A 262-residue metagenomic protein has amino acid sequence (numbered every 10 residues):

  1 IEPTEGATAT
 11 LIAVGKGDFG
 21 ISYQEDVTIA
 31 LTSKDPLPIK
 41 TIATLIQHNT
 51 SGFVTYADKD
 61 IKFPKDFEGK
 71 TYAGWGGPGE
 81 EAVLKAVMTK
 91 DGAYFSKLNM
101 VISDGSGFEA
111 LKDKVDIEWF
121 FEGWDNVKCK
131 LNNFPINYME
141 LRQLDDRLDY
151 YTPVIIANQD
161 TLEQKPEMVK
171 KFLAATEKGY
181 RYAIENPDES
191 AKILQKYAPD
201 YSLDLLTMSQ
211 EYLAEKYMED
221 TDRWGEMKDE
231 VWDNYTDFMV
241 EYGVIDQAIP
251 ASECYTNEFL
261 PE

Functional and structural regions predicted by a protein language model:
I1-D104, F108-F120, D149: Short, glycine-/small- and polar/acidic-enriched structural segments that line small-molecule recognition paths
L11, G15-D18, A30-S33, K70 (+6 more regions): Structured segments of extracytoplasmic/periplasmic soluble domains in secreted or envelope-associated proteins
E25, S106-A198: Pocket-lining segment of extracytoplasmic ligand-binding domains
T41, A191-I193, Q247-I249: Short, hydrophobic secondary-structure boundary micro-motifs
F95-N99, A198-E211, D246-E253: Short, surface-exposed acidic
Q164-Y242: Secondary-structure end/capping motifs
W232-E262: Conserved C-terminal helix/tail region of periplasmic/extracytoplasmic solute-binding proteins
